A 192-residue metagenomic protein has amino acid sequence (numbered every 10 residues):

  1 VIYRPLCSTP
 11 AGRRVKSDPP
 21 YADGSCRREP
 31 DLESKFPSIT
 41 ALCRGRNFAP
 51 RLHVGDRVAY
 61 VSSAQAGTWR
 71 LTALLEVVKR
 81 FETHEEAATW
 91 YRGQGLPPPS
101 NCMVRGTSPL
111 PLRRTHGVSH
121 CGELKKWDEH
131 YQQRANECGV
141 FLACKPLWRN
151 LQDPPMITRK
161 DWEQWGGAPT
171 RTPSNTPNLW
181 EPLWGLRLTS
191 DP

Functional and structural regions predicted by a protein language model:
V1-L52, T170-L179, L183-S190: Compositionally biased, charged N-terminal/linker segments
I2, T9, T83-P192: Contiguous surface segments at macromolecular interaction interfaces
L6-S8, V61, V78, K145-P146: Structured loops at beta-to-helix junctions and adjacent beta-edge loops in soluble globular domains
A11, A64, V78-T83: Short loop/turn segments at secondary-structure transitions that flank enzyme active sites
R44-R46, R80-E85: Long alpha-helical, hydrophobic tracts
V54-R57: Loop/turn positions that initiate beta-strands
V61-T68: Short, charged beta-turn/beta-strand-edge "cap" motif at the junction between a beta-strand and an adjacent loop
W69-F81: Short beta-strand-centered aromatic/proline hotspots
